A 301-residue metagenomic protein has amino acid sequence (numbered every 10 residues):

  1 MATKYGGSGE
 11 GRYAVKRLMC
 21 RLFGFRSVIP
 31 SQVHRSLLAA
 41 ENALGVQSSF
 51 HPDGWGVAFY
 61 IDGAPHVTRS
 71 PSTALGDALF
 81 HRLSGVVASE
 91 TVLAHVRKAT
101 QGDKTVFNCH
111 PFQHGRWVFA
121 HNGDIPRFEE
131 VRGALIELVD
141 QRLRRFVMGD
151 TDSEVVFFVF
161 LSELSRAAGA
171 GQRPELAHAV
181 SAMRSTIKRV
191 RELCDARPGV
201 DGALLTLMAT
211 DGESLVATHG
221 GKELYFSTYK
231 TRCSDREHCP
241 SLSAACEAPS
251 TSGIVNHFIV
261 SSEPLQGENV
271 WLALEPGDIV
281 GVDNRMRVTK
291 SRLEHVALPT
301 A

Functional and structural regions predicted by a protein language model:
T3-G6, G11: Short, low-complexity intrinsically disordered segments enriched in A/P/G/S/L with frequent Arg, especially at protein
R12-L75, G277-G281, R287-A301: Extreme N-terminus nucleophile/cap motif
C20, V118-R127: Conserved beta-strand-loop-short alpha-helix elements that form and flank the Mn2+/Mg2+-coordinating active site
G54-E90, A94-H95, H219-K222: Structured interaction and signal-relay segments at domain junctions
P71-R82, E90, A94-G115, L135-R142: Short acidic (Asp/Glu) patches
L138-L164: Long, charge-dense
P174-G221: Catalytic core of PPM/PP2C metal-dependent serine/threonine phosphatase domains
C233-D278: A conserved acidic, glycine/proline-rich C-terminal tail/linker
